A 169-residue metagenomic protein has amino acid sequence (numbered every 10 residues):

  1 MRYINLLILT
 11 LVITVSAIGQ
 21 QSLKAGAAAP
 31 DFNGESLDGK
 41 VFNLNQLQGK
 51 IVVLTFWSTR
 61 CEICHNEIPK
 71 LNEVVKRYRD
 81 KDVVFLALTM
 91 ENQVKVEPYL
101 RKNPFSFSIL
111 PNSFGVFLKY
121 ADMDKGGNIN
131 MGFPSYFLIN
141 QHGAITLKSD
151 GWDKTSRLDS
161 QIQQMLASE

Functional and structural regions predicted by a protein language model:
N5-V15: Bacterial N-terminal signal peptides
I18-L44: N-terminal "domain-start" segment that seeds a small globular fold
A29, M165-E169: Non-globular targeting/processing and membrane-anchoring segments
N43-E62: Short active-site neighborhood of thiol/selenol oxidoreductases, capturing the structured segment around
V53-L54, F85, Y136: Hydrophobic beta-strand anchors of alpha/beta hydrolase catalytic cores
H65-F105, V116-D124: Structural microenvironment flanking redox-active thiols in thiol-disulfide oxidoreductases
K102-F105, N112-Q163: Thiol/disulfide oxidoreductase modules built on the thioredoxin-like
